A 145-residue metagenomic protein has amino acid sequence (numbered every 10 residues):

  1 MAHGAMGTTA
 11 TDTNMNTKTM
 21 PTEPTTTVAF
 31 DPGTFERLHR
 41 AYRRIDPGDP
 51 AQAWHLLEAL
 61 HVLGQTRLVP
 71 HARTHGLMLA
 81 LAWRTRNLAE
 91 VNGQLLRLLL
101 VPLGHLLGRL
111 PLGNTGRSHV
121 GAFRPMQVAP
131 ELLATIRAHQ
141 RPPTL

Functional and structural regions predicted by a protein language model:
A2-G7, T11, M15-Q65, T85-L145: N-terminal alpha-helical interaction modules that lie
R37-L38, H71, H75-M78: TPR repeat positional signature
M78-T85: Internal catalytic or translocation cores that form aromatic/hydrophobic pockets or channels for amphipathic metabolites
